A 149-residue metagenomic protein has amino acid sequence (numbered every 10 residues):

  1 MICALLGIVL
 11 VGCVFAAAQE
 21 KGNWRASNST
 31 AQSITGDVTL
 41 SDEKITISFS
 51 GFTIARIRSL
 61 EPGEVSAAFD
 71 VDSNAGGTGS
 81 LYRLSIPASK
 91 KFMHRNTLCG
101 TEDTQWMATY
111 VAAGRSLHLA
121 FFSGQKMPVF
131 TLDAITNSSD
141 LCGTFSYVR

Functional and structural regions predicted by a protein language model:
I2-G12: Bacterial N-terminal signal peptides
C13-A18: Sec/Tat signal peptide C-region and signal peptidase I cleavage site
E20-R58, L84, S89-M107: Short, solvent-exposed loop/hinge segments that bridge or flank secondary-structure elements
T35-T78, A120-F130, I135-R149: N-terminal glycine/threonine-rich, aromatic-flanked beta-hairpin/loop signature
S80-Y82: Short beta-strand micro-motifs in enzyme catalytic cores
S85-Y147: Surface-exposed, polar helix/loop patches in the mature regions of secreted/periplasmic/lumenal proteins that form
